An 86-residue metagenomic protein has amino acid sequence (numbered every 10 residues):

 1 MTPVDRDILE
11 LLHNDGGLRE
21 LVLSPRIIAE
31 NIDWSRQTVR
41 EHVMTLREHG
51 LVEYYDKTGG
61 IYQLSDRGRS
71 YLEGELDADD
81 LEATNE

Functional and structural regions predicted by a protein language model:
M1-E86: Acidic, polar-rich N-terminal leader regions of halophilic archaeal proteins
